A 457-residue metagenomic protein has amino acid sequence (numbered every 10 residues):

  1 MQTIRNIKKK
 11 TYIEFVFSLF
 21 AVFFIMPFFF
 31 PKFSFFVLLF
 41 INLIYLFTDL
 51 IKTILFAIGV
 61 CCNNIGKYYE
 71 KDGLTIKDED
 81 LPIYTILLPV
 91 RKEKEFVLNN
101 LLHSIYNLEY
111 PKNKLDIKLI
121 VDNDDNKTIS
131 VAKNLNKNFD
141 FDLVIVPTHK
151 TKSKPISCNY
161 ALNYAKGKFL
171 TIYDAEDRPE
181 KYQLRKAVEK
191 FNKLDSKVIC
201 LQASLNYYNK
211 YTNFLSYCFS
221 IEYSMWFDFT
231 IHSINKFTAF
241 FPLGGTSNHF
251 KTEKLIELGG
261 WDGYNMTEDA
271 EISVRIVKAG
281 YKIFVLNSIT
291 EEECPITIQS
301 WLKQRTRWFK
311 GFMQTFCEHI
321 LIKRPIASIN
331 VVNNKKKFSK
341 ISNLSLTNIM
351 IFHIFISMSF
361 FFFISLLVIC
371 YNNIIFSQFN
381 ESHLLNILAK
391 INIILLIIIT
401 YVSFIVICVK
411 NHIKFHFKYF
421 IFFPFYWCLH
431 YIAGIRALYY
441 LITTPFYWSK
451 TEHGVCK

Functional and structural regions predicted by a protein language model:
Q2-T3, T48-I83, K94-N100, I105-Y110 (+2 more regions): Juxtamembrane C-terminal module of membrane proteins
P82-T85, D116, I256, E271: Cell-envelope/extracellular polymer assembly enzymes that use nucleotide-activated donors
N100, N287-S300: Active-site donor/metal-binding and catalytic loop motifs of nucleotide-sugar-dependent glycosylation enzymes
Y106-H149: Acidic donor-binding segment of Leloir-type glycosyltransferases
N134-K137, L143-F169, K181-M266, I298 (+2 more regions): Long helical/loop segments within the catalytic core of UDP-sugar-dependent glycosyltransferases, especially the large
D174-R178: The conserved acidic donor/metal-binding loop of glycosyltransferases
M266-I272: Acidic donor-binding loop at a coil-to-helix junction in glycosyltransferase catalytic cores that engages
S273-E291: Catalytic donor-sugar/metal-binding loop of nucleotide-sugar-dependent glycosyltransferases
